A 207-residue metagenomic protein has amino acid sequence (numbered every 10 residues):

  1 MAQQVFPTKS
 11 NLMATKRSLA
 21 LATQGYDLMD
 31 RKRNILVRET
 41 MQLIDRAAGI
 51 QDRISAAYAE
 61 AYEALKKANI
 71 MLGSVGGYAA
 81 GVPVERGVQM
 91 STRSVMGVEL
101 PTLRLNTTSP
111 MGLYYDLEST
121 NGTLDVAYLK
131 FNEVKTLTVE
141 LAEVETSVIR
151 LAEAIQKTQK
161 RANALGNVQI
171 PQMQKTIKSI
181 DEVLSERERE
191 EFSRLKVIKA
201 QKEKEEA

Functional and structural regions predicted by a protein language model:
M1-A207: Charge-rich amphipathic alpha-helical interaction elements
